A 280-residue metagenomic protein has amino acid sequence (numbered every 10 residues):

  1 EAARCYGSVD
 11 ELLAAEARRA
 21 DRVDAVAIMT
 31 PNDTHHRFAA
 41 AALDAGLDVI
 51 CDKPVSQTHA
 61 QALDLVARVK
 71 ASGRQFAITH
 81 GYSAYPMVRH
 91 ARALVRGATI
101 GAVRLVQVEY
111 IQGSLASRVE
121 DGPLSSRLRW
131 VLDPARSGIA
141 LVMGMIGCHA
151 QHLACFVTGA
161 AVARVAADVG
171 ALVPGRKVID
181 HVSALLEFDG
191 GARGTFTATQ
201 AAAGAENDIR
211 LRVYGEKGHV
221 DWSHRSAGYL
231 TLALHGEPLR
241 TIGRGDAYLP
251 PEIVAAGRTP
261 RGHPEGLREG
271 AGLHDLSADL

Functional and structural regions predicted by a protein language model:
A3-R68: Beta-loop-alpha module in the N-terminal Rossmann-like domain of NAD(P)-dependent dehydrogenases, especially those
A27, Q107-V108, A166-A167, T195-A198: Short beta-strand segments
M29, F188, A192, T197-A198 (+1 more regions): Short, well-ordered coil/turn residues at beta-beta hairpins and beta-strand->alpha-helix junctions within
C51, F76-I78, Q107, W222: Hydrophobic residues in well-ordered beta-strands that form the structural core
Q75, S83-R176, L230: Predominantly a Rossmann-like dinucleotide-binding segment in NAD(P)-dependent oxidoreductases
G81, G122, S183, F188 (+2 more regions): C-terminal glycine/acidic-rich active-site capping loop/insertion
C148, P174, T197-A205: Glycine-rich phosphate/pyrophosphate-binding beta-alpha loops
